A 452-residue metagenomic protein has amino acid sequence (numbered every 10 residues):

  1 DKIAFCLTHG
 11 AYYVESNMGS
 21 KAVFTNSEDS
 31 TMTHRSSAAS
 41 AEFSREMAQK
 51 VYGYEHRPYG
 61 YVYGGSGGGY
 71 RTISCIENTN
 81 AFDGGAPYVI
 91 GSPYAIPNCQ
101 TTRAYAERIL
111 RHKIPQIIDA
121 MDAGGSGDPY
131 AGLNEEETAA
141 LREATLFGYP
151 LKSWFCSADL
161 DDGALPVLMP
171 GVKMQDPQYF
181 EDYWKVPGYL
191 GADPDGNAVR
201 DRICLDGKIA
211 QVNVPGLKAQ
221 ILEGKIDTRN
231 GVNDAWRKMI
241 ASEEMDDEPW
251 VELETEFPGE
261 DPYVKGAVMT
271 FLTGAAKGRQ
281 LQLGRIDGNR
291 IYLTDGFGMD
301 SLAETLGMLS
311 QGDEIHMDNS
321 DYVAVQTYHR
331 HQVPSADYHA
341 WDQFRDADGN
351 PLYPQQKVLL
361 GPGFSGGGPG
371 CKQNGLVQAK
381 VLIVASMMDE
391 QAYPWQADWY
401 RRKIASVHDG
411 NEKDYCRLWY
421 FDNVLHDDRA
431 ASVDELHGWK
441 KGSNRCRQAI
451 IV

Functional and structural regions predicted by a protein language model:
D1-V452: C-terminal His-loop and adjacent cap/lid subdomain of alpha/beta-hydrolase
